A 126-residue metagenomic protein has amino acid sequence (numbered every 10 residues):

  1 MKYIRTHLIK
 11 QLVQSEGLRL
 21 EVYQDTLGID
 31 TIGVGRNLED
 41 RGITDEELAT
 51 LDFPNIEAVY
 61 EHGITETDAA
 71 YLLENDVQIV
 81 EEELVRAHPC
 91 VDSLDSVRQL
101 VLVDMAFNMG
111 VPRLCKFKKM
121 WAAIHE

Functional and structural regions predicted by a protein language model:
M1-V101, N108, L114-E126: Acidic, aromatic-lined catalytic clefts of primarily extracellular/periplasmic carbohydrate-active enzymes that remodel
